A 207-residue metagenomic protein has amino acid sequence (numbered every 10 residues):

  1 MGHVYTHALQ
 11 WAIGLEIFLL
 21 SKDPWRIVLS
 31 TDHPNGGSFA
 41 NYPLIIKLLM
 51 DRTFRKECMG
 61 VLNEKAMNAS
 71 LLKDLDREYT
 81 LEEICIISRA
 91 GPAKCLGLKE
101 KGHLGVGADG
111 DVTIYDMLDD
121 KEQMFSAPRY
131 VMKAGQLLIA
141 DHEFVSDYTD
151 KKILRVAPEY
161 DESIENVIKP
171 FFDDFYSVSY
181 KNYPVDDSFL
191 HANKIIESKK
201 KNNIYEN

Functional and structural regions predicted by a protein language model:
M1-I27: Histidine/acidic residue-rich metal-binding segments in metalloenzymes
L20-R26, G37-N207: Active-site microenvironment of metallo-dependent hydrolases
T31: Active-site flanking residues adjacent to catalytic metal/cofactor-binding acidic residues
P34: Catalytic metal-binding/acid-base residues of hydrolase active sites
